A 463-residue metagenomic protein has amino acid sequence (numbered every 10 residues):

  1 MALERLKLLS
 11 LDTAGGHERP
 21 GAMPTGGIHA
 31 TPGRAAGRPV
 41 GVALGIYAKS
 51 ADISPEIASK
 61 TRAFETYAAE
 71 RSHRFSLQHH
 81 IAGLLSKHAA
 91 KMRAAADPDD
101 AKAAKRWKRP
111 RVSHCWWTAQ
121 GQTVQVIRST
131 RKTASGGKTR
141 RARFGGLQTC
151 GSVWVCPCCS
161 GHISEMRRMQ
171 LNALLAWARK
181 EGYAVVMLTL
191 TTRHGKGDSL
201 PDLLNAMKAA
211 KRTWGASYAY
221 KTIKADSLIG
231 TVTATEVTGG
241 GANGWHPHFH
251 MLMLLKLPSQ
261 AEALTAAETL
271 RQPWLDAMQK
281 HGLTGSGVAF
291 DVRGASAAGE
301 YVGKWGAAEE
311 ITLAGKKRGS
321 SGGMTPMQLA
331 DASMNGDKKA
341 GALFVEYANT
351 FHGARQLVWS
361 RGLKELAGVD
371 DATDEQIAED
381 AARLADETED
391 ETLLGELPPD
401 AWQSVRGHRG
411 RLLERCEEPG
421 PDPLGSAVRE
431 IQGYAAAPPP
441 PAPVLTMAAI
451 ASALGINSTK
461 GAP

Functional and structural regions predicted by a protein language model:
M1-W245, L255-P463: Right-hand nucleic-acid polymerase module
M251: Cys/His-coordinated zinc-finger cores
